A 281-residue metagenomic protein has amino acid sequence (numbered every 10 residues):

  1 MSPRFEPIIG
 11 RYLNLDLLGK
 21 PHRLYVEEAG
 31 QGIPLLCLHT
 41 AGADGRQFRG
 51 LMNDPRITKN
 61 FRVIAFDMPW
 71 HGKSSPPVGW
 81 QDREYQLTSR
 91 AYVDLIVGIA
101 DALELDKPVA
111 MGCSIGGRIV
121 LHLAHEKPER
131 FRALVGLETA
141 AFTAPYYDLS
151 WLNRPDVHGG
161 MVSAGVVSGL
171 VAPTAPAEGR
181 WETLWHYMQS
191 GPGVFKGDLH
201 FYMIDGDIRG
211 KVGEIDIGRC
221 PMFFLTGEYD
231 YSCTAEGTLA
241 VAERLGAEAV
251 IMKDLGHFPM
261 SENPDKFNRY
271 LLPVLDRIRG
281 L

Functional and structural regions predicted by a protein language model:
M1-L36, I57-F61, L105-D106, A247 (+1 more regions): Alpha/beta-hydrolase fold catalytic core
L18, H22-V78: Conserved HGGG/HGGXW glycine-rich cap/lid loop of the alpha/beta-hydrolase fold
G19, I64-M111, R269: Active-site loop/oxyanion-hole signature of alpha/beta-hydrolase fold enzymes
G30-G32, D101-K107, P128-E129, R219-C220: Active-site acidic short loop of glycosyltransferases
H39-A41, P108, G112-G117: Conserved alpha/beta-hydrolase "nucleophile elbow" surrounding the catalytic nucleophile
L121-E126, F131-V162: Flexible "cap/lid" loop of the alpha/beta hydrolase fold
P145-Y146, G160-G218: Conserved alpha/beta-hydrolase catalytic His-Asp/Glu region
I217-L255, S261, K266-R269: Conserved loop-alpha-helix segment in the C-terminal half of the alpha/beta-hydrolase fold that carries the catalytic
